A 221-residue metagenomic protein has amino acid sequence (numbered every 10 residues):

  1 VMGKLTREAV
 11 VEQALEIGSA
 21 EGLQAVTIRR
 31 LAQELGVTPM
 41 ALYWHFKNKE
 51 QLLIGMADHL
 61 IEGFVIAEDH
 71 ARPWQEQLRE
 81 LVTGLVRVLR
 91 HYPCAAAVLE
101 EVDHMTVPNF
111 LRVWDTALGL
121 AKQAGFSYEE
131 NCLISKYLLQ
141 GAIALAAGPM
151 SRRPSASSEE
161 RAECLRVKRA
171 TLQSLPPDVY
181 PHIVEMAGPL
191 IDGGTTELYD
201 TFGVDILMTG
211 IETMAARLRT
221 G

Functional and structural regions predicted by a protein language model:
A9, Q13-Q51, G55: Helix-turn-helix
A9, Q51, E80, R112 (+4 more regions): Amphipathic alpha-helical interaction segments
G55-A57, V86-T106, T116, A147-P154 (+1 more regions): Amphipathic alpha-helical segments used for helix-helix packing
H59-G63: Short, basic, alpha-helical segments at the C-terminal edge of helix-turn-helix-like DNA-binding modules
V65-R112, Y128-N131, S135-L138: Hydrophobic alpha-helical connector segments
T116-A170: A contiguous pocket-lining binding segment that forms or flanks enzyme active sites
Q123, S151-G221: C-terminal peripheral helix-coil segments that are non-catalytic and often amphipathic
